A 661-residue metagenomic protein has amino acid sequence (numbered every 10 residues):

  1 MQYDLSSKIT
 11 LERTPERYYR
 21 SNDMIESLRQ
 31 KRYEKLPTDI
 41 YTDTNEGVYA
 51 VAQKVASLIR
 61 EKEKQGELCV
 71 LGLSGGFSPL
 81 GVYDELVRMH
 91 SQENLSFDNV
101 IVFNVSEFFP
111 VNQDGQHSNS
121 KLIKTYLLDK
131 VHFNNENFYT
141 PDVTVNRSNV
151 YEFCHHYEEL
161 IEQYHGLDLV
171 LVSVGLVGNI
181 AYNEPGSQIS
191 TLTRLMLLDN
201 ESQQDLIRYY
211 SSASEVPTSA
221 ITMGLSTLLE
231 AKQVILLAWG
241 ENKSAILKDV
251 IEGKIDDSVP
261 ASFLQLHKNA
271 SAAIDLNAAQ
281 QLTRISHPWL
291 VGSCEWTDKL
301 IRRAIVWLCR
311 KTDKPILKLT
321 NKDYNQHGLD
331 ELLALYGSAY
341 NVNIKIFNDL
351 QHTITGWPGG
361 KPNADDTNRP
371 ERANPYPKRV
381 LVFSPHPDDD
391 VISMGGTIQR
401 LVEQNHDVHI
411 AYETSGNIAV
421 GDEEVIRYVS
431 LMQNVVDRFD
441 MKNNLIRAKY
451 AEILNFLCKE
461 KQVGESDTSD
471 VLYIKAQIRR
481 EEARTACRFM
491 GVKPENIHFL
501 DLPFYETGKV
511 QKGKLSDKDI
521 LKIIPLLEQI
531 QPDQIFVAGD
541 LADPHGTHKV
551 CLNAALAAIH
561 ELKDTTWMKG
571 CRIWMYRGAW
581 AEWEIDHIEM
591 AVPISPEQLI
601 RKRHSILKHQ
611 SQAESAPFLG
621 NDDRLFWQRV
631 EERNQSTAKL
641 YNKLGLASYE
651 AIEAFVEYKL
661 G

Functional and structural regions predicted by a protein language model:
Q2-E12, I25, K232-D330: ATP/nucleoside-binding phosphotransfer catalytic cores, i.e., glycine-rich phosphate-binding loops
Q2-V70, D365-T367, N374: N-terminal glycine-/serine-/threonine-rich phosphate-binding loop
Y19-K35, L95-L169: Ligand-binding beta-strand-loop-alpha-helix segment within the catalytic cores of soluble metabolic enzymes
E63-Q92: Glycine-rich N-terminal segment of FAD-binding domains in flavoprotein oxidoreductases, spanning the beta-loop-helix
V82-E93, D390-S415, A419: Histidine-anchored nucleotide/phosphate-binding helix
L171-S173, Y209-I251, S258, I274 (+1 more regions): Glycine-rich anion-binding loop/nest that anchors nucleotide
G178-L225: Class I SAM-dependent methyltransferase SAM-binding "motif I" and its flanking Rossmann-like core
Q203-S211, E215-A220, T312-L381, R400-Q404 (+3 more regions): Metal-dependent de-N-acetylase/amidase catalytic core
